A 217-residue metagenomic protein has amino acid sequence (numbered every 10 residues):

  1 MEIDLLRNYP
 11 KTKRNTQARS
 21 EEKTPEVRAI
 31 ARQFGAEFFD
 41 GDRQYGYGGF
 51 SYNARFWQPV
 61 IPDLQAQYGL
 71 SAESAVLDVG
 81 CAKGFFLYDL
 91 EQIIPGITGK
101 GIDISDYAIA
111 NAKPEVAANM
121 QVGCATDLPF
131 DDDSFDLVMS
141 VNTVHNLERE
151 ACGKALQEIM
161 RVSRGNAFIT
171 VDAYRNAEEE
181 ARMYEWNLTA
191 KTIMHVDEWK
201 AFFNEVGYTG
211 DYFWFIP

Functional and structural regions predicted by a protein language model:
M1-Y68, E73-P129, L147-K154, E158 (+1 more regions): Class I (Rossmann-like) S-adenosyl-L-methionine-dependent methyltransferase catalytic domain, capturing the SAM-binding
D136: Conserved acidic residues
M139: A conserved beta-strand element that flanks and buttresses the S-adenosyl-L-methionine
T143: Hydrophobic adenine-recognition pocket in adenosine-nucleotide-binding enzymes
S163: A mobile, often basic/glycine-rich helix-loop segment that functions as the active-site lid/recognition loop
